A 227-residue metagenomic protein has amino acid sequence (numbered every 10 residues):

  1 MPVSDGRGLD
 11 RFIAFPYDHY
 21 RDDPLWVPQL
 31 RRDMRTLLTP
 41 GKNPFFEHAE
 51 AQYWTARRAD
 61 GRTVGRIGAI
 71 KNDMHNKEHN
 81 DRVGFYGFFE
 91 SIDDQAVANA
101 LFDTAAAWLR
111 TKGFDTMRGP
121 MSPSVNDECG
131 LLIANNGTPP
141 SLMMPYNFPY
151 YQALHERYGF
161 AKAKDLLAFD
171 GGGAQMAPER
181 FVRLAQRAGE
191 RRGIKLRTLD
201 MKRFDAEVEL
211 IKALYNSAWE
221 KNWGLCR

Functional and structural regions predicted by a protein language model:
M1-G41, R82-F85, E190-R227: Short amphipathic alpha-helix that is part of the acyltransferase structural core
D10, A14, R21, A59-R62 (+8 more regions): Replace "anionic and nucleotidyl ligands
L37, L132-N135, P178-R180: Short low-complexity, flexible loop/linker segments enriched in glycine and/or proline with clustered acidic
T39-T55: A short helix-loop-beta-strand connector motif used in the catalytic cores of GNAT acetyltransferases and, in some
E50-I67, E156-Y158, K162-D165: Conserved beta-hairpin
K71-D73: A short acidic/small-residue loop/turn micro-motif
N76-K164, N222-L225: Acyl-donor binding region in acyl/amide transferases
P145-G224: Acyltransferase donor/substrate-recognition loop-hinge adjacent to the catalytic core
